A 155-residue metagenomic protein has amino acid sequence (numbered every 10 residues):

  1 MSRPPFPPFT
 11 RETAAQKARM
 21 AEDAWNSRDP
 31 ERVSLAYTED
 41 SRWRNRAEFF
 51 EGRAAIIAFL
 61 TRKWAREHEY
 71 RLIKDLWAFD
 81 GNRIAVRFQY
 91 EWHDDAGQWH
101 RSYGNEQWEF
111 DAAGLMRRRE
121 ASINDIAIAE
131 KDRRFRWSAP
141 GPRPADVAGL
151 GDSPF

Functional and structural regions predicted by a protein language model:
M1-E39, D146-F155: Short, low-complexity N-terminal intrinsically disordered segments enriched in polar/charged residues
S2-F9, A58-F155: A beta-strand edge to alpha-helix "cap/lid" segment located at domain peripheries
E12-Q16, P30-I84: A solvent-exposed, acidic/Ser-Thr-rich amphipathic alpha-helical stretch
